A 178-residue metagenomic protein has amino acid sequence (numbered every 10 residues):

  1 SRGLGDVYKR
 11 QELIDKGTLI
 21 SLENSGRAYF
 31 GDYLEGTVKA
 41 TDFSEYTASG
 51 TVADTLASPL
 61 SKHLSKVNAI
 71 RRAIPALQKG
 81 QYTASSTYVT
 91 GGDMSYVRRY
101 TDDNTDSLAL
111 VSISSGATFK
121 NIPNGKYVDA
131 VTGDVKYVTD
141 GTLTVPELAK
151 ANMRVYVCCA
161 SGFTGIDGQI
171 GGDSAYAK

Functional and structural regions predicted by a protein language model:
S1-Y8: Short, small-residue-biased leader/transition segments that mark boundaries at the very start of proteins
D15-T18: Substrate-binding cleft/loops of secretory-pathway carbohydrate-active enzymes
Y29-T90: Aromatic- and carboxylate-lined catalytic core of secreted/periplasmic carbohydrate-active enzymes
A69, S85-P123: Carbohydrate-binding surface patches
A130-T142: Solvent-exposed beta-strand/loop surfaces of large extracellular or lumenal domains
T139-K178: C-terminal beta-strand-rich structural cap/linker in extracellular carbohydrate-active enzymes
